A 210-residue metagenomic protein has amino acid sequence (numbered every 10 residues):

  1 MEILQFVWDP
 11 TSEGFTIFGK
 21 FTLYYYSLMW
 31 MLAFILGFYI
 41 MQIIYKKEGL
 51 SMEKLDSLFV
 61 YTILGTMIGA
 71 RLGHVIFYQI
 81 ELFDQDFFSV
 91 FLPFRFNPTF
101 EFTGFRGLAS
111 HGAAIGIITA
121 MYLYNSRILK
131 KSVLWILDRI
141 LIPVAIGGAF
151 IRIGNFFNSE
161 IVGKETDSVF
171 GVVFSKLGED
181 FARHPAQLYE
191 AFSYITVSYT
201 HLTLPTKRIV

Functional and structural regions predicted by a protein language model:
M1-L202, R208: A feature for loop-to-transmembrane-helix boundaries and adjacent hydrophobic helices in multi-pass integral membrane
